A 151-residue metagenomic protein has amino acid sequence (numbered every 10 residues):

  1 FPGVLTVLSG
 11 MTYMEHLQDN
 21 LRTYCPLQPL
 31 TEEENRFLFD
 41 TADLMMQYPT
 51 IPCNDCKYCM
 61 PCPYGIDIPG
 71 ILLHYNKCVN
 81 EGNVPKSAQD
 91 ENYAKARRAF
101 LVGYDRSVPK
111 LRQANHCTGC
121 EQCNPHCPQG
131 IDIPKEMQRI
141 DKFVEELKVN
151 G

Functional and structural regions predicted by a protein language model:
F1-G151: Structured C-terminal cap/extension of enzyme domains
